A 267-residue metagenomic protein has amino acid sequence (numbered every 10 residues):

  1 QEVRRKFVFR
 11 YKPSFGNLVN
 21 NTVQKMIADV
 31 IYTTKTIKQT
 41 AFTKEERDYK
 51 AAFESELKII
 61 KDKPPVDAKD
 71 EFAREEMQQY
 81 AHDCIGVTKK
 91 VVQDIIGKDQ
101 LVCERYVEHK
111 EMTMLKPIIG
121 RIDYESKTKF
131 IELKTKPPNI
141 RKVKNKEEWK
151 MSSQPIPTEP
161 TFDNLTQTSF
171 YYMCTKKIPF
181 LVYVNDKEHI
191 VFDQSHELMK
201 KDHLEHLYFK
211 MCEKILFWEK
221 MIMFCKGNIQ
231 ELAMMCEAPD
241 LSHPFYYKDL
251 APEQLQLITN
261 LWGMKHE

Functional and structural regions predicted by a protein language model:
Q1-R121, S126: Metal-dependent nuclease catalytic cores that hydrolyze phosphodiester bonds in DNA/RNA, characterized by
V19, N164-T175: An active-site-proximal "capping" alpha-helix that borders the catalytic cofactor pocket
V23-I31, T135-P138, M173-K176: Hydrophobic/aromatic-lined pockets within catalytic cores
T33-A41, T113, R141-T158, K200-L204 (+1 more regions): Intrinsically disordered, low-complexity coil segments
V102, E125-L133, P179-Y183: A structural signal for short, well-ordered beta-strand segments and their strand-loop junctions that often border
C103, P160, Y172-E267: Metal-dependent nuclease catalytic regions and adjoining charged, substrate-binding loops involved in nucleic-acid end
V107-Q167: Non-catalytic protein-protein interaction segments used by genome-maintenance enzymes to assemble and couple activities
